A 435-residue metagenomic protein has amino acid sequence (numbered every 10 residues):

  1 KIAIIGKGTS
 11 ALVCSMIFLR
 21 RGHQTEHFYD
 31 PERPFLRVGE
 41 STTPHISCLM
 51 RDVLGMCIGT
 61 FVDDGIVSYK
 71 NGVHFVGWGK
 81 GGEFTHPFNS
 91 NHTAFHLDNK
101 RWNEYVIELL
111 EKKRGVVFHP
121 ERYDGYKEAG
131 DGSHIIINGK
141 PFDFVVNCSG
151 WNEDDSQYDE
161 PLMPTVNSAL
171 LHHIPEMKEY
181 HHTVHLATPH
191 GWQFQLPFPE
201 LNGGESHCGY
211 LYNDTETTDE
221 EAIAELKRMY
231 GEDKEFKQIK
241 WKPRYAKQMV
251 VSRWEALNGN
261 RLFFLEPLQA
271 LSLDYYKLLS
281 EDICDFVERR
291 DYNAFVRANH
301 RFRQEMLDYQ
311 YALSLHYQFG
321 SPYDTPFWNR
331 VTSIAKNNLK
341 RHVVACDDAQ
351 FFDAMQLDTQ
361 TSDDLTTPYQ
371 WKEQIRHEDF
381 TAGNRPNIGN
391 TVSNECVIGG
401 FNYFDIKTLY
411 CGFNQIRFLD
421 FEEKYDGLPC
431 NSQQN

Functional and structural regions predicted by a protein language model:
K1-G8: Beta1/beta-strand and adjacent pyrophosphate-binding region of the FAD-binding site in flavoprotein oxidoreductases
I2, H23-E26, V145: Hydrophobic anchor at the start of a short beta-strand that flanks the dinucleotide cofactor-binding loop
A11-L12: N-terminal Rossmann-fold NAD(P) dinucleotide-binding loop
L19-V38: Glycine-rich FAD pyrophosphate-binding loop
F35-F88: N-terminal FAD cofactor-binding segment of flavoenzymes
Y105-E225, S280: Predominantly flavin-linked oxidoreductase catalytic cores and closely associated redox partners
P199, Y212-Y317: FAD/FMN-dependent oxidoreductases across multiple families
D285-N435: Long, low-complexity C-terminal extensions of enzymes
